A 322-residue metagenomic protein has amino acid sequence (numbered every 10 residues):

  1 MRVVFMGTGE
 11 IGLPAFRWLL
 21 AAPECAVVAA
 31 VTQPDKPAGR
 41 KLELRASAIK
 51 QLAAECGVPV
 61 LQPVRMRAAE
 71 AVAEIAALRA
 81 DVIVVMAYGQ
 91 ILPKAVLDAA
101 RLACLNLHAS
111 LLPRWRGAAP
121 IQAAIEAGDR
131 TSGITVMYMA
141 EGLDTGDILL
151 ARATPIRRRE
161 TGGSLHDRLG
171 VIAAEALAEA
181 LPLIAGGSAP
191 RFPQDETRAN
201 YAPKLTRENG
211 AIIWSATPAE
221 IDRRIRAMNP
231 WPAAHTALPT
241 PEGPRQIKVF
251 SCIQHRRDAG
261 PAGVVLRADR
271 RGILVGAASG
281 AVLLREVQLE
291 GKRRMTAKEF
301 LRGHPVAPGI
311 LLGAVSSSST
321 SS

Functional and structural regions predicted by a protein language model:
M1-K41: N-terminal Rossmann-like dinucleotide-binding module
R2, Q33, V82-Y201, T206: Donor/substrate-binding cores of folate-linked one-carbon enzymes
P23, C56, A99-A100: Short, structured coil segments at secondary-structure junctions
A29, Q62, L149-L150: A structural microfeature
K36-C56: N-terminal beta-loop-helix "entrance" segment that forms/cooperates in small-molecule cofactor or anionic ligand
V60-A71: Glycine-rich, highly charged phosphate/nucleotide-binding loops
A69-R79: Short amphipathic alpha-helix with an adjacent loop that forms part of the alpha/beta core around
E196-S322: Internal anion-binding site segments
